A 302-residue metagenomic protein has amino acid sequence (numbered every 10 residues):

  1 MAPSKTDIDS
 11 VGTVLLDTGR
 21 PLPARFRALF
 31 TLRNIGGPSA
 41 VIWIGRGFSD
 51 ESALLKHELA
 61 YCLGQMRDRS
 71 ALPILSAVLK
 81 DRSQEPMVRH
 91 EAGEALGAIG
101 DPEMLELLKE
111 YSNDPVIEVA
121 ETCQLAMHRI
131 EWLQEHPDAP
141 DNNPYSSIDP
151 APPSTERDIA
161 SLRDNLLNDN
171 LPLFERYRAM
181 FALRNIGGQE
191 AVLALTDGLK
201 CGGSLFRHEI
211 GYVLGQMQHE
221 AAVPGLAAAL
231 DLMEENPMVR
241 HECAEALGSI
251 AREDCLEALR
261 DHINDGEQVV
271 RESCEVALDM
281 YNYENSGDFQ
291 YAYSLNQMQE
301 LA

Functional and structural regions predicted by a protein language model:
M1-S4, L22-G37, R46, K56-D68 (+10 more regions): Structural detector for internal amphipathic alpha-helices that build alpha-solenoid repeat scaffolds
A2-L16, G37-S49, D68-D81, D101-N113 (+7 more regions): Amphipathic alpha-helical scaffolding segments comprising HEAT/armadillo-like alpha-solenoid repeats
G19-P21, E51-S52, R82-E85, P115-E118 (+4 more regions): Short inter-helical turns and helix N-cap capping residues of alpha-solenoid HEAT/ARM repeat scaffolds
E272, L301-A302: Transmembrane alpha-helices
